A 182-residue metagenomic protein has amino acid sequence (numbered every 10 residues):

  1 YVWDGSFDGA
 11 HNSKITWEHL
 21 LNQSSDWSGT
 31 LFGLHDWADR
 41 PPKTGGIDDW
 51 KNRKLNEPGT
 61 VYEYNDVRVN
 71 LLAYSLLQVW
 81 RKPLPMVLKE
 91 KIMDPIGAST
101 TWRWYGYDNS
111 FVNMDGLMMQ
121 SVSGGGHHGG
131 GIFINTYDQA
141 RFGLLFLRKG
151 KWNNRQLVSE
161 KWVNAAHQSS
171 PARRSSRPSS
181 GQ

Functional and structural regions predicted by a protein language model:
Y1, L20, L72-L76, Q139-F142 (+1 more regions): Active-site SXXK
Y1-D26, W80-H127: Active-site helix/loop module of the DD-peptidase/beta-lactamase fold, centered on the serine-lysine SxxK catalytic
F7-K14, T60-N65, G129-F133: A glycine-rich, coil/turn loop motif that links secondary-structure elements
A10-I15, P41, L55-N56, F133-I134 (+1 more regions): Extracellular/periplasmic catalytic domains that process cell-envelope and extracellular macromolecules
S13-W17, G46, R68, W80 (+4 more regions): Stable alpha-helical elements in mature extracytoplasmic
T16-N22, E63, T100-W104, F133-L144: Structural recognition of the beta-strand scaffold that forms the well-ordered cores of secreted hydrolase catalytic
G29-N109, G130: Catalytic-site signature segments of enzymes, centered on catalytic residues
M86, G106-Q182: Penicillin-binding protein/beta-lactamase superfamily catalytic region
